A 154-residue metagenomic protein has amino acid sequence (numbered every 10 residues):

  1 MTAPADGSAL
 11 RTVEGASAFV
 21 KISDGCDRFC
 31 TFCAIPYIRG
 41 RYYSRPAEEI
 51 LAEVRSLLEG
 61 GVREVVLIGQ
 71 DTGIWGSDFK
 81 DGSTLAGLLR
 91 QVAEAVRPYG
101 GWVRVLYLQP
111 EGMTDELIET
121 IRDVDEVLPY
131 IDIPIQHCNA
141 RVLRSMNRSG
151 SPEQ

Functional and structural regions predicted by a protein language model:
M1-W75, E116, V127, I131 (+1 more regions): Proteins enriched for Cys/Gly/acidic motifs involved in redox and nucleic-acid/cofactor modification
L58-Q154: Conserved SAM/AdoMet-binding glycine-rich loop
